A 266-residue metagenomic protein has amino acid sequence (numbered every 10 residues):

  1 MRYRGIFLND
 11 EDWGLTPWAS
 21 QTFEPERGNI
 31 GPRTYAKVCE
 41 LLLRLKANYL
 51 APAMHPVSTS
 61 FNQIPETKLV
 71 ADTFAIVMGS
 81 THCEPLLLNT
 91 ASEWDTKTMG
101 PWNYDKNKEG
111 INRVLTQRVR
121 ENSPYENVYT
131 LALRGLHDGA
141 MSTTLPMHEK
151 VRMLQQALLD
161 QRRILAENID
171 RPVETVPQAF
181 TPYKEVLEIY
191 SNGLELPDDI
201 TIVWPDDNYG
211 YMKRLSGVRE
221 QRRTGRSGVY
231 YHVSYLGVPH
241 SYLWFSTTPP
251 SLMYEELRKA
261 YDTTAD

Functional and structural regions predicted by a protein language model:
M1-L15, D72-T90, T201-P205, Y209-G210 (+2 more regions): Glycine-rich, aromatic-flanked loop segments that form ligand/cofactor-binding clefts across common enzyme folds
M1-R27, R33-A53, G225-G228: An acidic-aromatic substrate-binding cleft motif
L15-P25, A47-A53, K97-P101, L136-H148 (+1 more regions): Glycine- and acidic
L15-W18, F61, L88-N89, A140-M141 (+3 more regions): Short helix/loop capping segments that flank catalytic or ligand/cofactor-binding pockets
R27-P56, Q63-E66, V70-T81, P124 (+1 more regions): Catalytic domains of carbohydrate-active enzymes, especially glycoside hydrolases
I30-T34, S58-Q63, P182-V186, T247-M253: Short, glycine/acidic-rich beta->alpha junctions
L43, N48-P52, S58, E66 (+3 more regions): Structured mid-domain segments that build the active-site/substrate or prosthetic-cofactor binding neighborhood
H55, N62, V70-T73, K97-T224 (+1 more regions): Gly/Pro-rich turn-and-neighbor structural signature
